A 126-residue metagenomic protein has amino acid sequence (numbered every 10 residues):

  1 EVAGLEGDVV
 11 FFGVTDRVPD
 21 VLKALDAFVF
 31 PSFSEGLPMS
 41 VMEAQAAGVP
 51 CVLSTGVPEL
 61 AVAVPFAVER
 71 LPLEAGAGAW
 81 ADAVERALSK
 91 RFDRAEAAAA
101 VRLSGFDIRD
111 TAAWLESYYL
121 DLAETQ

Functional and structural regions predicted by a protein language model:
E1-G13: Nucleotide-activated donor-binding/catalytic signature segment of Leloir-type glycosyltransferases, i.e., the conserved
V14, F33: Aromatic "clamp/platform" in nucleotide-sugar-dependent glycosyltransferases that forms part of the donor/acceptor
P19, P38, M42-A46: Short alpha-helical segment that forms part of, or immediately flanks, the ligand-binding pocket in carbohydrate-active
L25: An anion/phosphate-binding loop that grips the pyrophosphate of nucleotide cofactors and donors
P50-T55: Short hydrophobic beta-strand element within catalytic cores of glycosyltransferases and related nucleotide-activated
L60-L88: Change "using UDP/GDP/dTDP sugars" to "using nucleotide sugars
R91-E124: A charged, aromatic-enriched C-terminal amphipathic alpha-helix characteristic of glycosyltransferases across folds
